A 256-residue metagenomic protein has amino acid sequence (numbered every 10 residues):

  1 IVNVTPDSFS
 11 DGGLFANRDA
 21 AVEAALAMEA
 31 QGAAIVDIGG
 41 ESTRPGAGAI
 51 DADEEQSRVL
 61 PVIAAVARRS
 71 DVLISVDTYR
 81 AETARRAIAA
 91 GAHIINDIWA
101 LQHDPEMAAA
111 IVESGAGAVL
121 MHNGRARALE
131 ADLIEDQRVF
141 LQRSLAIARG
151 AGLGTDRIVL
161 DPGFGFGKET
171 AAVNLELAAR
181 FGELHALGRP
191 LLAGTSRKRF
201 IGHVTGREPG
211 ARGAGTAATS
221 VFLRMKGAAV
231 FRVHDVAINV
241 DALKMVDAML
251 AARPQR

Functional and structural regions predicted by a protein language model:
F9-A24, T43-L73, T78-A81, I88-A89 (+3 more regions): Active-site-adjacent loop and "lid" segments of alpha/beta metabolic enzymes
E23-G39, K226: Catalytic domains of carbohydrate-active enzymes, especially glycoside hydrolases
